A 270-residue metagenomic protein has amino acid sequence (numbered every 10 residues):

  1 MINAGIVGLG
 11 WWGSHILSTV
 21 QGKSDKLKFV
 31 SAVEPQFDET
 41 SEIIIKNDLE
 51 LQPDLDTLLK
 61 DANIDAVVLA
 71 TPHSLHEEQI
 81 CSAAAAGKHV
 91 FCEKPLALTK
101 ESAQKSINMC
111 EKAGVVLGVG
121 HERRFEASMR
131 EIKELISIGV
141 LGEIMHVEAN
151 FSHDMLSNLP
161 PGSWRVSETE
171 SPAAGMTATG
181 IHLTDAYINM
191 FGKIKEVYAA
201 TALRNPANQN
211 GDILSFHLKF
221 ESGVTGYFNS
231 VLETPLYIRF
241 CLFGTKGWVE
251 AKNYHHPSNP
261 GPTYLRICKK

Functional and structural regions predicted by a protein language model:
M1-N47: N-terminal Rossmann-like dinucleotide-binding module
G13, P53, C92, L117-V119 (+3 more regions): Hydrophobic residues in well-ordered beta-strands that form the structural core
L27-F29, I64, I144, I194: Core-facing hydrophobic residues within beta-strands of well-ordered domains
L49-M109: Beta-loop-alpha module in the N-terminal Rossmann-like domain of NAD(P)-dependent dehydrogenases, especially those
Q104-E122, G142-H146: Rossmann-fold dehydrogenase core element
R123-A207: Predominantly a Rossmann-like dinucleotide-binding segment in NAD(P)-dependent oxidoreductases
A178, T184-N259: Contiguous beta-strand/loop segments that form the cofactor/metal-binding neighborhood of enzyme cores
